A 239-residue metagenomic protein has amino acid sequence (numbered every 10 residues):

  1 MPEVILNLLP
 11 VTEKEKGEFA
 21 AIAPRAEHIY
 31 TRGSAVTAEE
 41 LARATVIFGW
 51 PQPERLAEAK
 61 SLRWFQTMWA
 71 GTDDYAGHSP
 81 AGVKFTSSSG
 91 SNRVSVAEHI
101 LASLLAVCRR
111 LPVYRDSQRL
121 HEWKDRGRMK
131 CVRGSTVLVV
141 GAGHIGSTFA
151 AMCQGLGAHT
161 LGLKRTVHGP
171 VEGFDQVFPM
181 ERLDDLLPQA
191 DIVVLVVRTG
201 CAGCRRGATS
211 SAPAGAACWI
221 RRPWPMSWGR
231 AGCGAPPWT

Functional and structural regions predicted by a protein language model:
M1-T86, D185-P188: An N-terminal-biased, well-structured beta-alpha scaffold segment characteristic of Rossmann-like dinucleotide-binding
A26-G33, T45-W50, S117-D125, E172-M180 (+2 more regions): Short gly/ser/thr-rich secondary-structure transition/capping motifs
P51, W69, L195-V197, P213-A214: Glycine-rich, N-terminal phosphate-binding loop of Rossmann-like dinucleotide-binding domains
A59-R63, P80-V83, A158, R206-A208 (+1 more regions): A short helix->loop->beta-strand "cap" motif at the edges of active sites that frequently abuts
M68, K84-S91, K164, E181 (+1 more regions): Short beta->alpha connector loops at strand-helix junctions that form conserved, small/polar/Pro-enriched
A81-T136, A151, G155: Phosphate-binding beta-alpha-beta segment of Rossmann-like dinucleotide-binding domains, i.e., the NAD(P)
R128-R206: Rossmann-like dinucleotide/phosphate-binding beta-alpha-beta segment
T199-A202, R206-G207, P213-T239: Rossmann-like dinucleotide-binding domain for NAD(H)/NADP(H)
